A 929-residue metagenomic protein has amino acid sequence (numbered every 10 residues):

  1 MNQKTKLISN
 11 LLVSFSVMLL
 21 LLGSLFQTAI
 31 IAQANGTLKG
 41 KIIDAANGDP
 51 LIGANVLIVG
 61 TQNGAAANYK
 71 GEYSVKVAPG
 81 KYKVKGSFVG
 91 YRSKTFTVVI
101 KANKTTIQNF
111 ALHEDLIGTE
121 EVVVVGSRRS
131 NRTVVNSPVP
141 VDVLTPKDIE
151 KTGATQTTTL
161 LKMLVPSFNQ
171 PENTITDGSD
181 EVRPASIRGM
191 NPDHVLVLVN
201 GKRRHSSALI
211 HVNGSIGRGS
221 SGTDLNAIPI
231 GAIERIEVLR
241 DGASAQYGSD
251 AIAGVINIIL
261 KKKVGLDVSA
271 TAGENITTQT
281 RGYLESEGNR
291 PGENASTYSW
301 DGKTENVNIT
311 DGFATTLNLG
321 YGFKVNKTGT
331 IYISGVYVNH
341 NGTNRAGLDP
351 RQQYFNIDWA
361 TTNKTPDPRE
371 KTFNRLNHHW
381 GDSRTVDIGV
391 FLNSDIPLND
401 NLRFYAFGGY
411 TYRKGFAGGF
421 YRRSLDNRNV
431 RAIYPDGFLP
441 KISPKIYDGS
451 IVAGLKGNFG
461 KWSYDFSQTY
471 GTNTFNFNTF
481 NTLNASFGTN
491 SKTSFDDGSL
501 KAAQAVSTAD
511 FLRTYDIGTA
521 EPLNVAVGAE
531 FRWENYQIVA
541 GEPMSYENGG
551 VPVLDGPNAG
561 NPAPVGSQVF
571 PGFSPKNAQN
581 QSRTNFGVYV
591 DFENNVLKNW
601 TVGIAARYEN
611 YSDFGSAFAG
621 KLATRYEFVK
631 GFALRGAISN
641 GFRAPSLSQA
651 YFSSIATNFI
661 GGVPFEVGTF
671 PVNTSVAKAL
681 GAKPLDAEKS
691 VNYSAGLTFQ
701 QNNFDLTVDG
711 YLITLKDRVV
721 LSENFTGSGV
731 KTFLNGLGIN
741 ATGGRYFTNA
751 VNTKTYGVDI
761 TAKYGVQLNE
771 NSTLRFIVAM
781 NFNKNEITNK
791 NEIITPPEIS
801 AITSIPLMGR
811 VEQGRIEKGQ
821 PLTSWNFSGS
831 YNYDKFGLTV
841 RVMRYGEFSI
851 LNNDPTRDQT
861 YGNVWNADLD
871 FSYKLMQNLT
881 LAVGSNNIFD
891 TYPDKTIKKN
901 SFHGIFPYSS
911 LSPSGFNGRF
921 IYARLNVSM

Functional and structural regions predicted by a protein language model:
K41-N47, A54-V59, S87-Y91, K101 (+3 more regions): Short, acidic, small-residue-rich periplasmic hinge/interaction motif at the N-terminus of Gram-negative outer-membrane
T61-E72: Short, acidic Ser/Thr/Gly-rich low-complexity loop/linker segments typical of extracellular and cell-surface proteins
S74-K76, K202-R240, S286-N289: Short acidic/polar hinge/loop motifs at secondary-structure boundaries that mediate gating or recognition
T106-F110, T157-L160, L164, A185 (+5 more regions): N-terminal periplasmic accessory domains that precede and gate Gram-negative outer-membrane beta-barrel machines
V141, L161-A208, D250-A253: Extracytoplasmic beta-strand/coil segments of soluble accessory domains associated with Gram-negative outer-membrane
Y434, F438-V452, G457-N458, Y470 (+3 more regions): Outer-membrane beta-barrel transmembrane domain signature of Gram-negative proteins, especially the mid-to-C-terminal
V527, Y711-N852: Gram-negative outer-membrane beta-barrel transporters
L715-K716, K784, M843-L851, Y873-M929: C-terminal beta-signal and adjacent terminal beta-strands/loops of Gram-negative outer-membrane beta-barrel proteins
